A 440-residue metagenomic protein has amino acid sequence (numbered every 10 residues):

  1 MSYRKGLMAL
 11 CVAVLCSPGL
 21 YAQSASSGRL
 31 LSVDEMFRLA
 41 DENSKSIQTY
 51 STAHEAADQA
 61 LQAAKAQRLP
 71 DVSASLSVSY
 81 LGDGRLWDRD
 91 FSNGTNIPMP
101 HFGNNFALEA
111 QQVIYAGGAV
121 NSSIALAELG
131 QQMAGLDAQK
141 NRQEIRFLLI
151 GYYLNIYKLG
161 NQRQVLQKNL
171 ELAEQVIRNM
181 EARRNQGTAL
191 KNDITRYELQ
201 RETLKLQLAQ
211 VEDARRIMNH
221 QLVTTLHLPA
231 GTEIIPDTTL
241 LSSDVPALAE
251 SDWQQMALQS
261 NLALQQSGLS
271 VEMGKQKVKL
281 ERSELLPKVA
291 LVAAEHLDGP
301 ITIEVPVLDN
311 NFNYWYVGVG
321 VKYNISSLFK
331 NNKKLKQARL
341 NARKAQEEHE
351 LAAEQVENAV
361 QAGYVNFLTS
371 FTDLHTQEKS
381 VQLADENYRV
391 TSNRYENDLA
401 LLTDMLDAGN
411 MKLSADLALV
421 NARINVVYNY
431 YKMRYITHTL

Functional and structural regions predicted by a protein language model:
M1-V33, D41-S44, V426, L440: Bacterial Sec-dependent N-terminal signal peptides
S2, L31, E35, Q59 (+3 more regions): Periplasmic alpha-helical coiled-coil/stalk elements that build and connect Gram-negative outer-membrane
A22-S73, S77, D83, A230-E272 (+1 more regions): Bacterial Sec-pathway N-terminal export signals of envelope proteins
S24-R29, S75-Q112, T238-P246, K279 (+2 more regions): Small/polar, glycine/serine/threonine/aspartate-rich low-complexity segments that form flexible
F37, A107-E109, Y153, G318-G320 (+1 more regions): Membrane-embedded beta-strand positions in outer-membrane beta-barrel channels/transporters
Q48-T52, K65-A66, P100, I114-R142 (+7 more regions): Sec/SRP-type N-terminal targeting helices
T203-L228, V381-T439: Short segments within alpha-helical structural elements
